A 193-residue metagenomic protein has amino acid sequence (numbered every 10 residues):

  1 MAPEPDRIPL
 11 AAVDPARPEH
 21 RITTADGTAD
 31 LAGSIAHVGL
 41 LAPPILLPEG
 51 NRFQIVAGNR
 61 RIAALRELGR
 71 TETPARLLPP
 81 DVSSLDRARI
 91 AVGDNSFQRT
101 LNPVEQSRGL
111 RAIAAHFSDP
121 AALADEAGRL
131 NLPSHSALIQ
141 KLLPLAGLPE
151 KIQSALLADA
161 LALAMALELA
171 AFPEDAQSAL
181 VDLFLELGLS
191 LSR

Functional and structural regions predicted by a protein language model:
M1-L78: Short, charged/polar connector segments at secondary-structure boundaries
P3, I8, R17, R87 (+4 more regions): Residue-level signal for pocket-adjacent positions within structured domains
P9, S107-S118, L130-L132, S136-R193: Amphipathic alpha-helical extensions and coiled-coil-like segments
P15, T24, A42, V92-D94 (+3 more regions): Generic structural "secondary-structure junction" signal
H20-I22, A63-G147: Amphipathic, charge-rich alpha-helical segments that serve as recognition/docking helices
I45, R52-F53, N102, N131 (+1 more regions): Short, surface-exposed helix-loop/turn micro-motifs enriched in polar/charged residues
Q54, S84-R87, D175: Short Asp/Glu-rich motifs
